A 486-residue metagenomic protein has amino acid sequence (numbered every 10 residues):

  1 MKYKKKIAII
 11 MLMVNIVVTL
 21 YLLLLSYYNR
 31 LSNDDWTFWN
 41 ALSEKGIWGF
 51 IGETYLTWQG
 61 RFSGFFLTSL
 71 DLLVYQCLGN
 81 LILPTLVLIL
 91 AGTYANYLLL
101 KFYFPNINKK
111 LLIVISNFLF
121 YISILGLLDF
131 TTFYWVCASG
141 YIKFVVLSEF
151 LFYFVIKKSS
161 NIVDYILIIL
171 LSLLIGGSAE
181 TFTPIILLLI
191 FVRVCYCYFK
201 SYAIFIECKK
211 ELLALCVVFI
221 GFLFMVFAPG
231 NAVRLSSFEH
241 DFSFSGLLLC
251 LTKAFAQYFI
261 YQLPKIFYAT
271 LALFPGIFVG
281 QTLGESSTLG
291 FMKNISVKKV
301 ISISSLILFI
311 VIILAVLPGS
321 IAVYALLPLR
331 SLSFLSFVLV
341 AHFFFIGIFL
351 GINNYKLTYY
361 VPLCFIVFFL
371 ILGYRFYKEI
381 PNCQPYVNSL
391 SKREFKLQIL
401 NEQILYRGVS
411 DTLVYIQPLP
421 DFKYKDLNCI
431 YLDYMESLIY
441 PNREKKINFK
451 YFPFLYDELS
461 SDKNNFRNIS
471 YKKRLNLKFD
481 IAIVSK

Functional and structural regions predicted by a protein language model:
K2-Y3, L100-L111, K158-V163, Y198-K209 (+2 more regions): Membrane-interface helix-boundary motifs at transmembrane edges
K4-W58, T68, L72-L112, E207 (+2 more regions): Intrinsically disordered, polar/acidic, low-complexity terminal segments
K6-Y21, I113-F120, I169-L170, L213-I220 (+1 more regions): Alpha-helical transmembrane segments
L23-L86, W135, L173, E180-S331: Transmembrane catalytic cores of multi-pass membrane glycosyltransferases and polysaccharide-assembly enzymes
D34, L111-I156, A179, I313-I348: Membrane-interface micro-motifs in multi-pass membrane enzymes
A91-Y103, L147-S159, L174, L187-C195 (+3 more regions): Transmembrane alpha-helical segments
F154-L174, L212-L213: Short hydrophobic alpha-helices at membrane interfaces in multi-pass membrane enzymes
D164-I166, L215, N294-S305, L350-F376: Signature aromatic-anchored transmembrane alpha helix within multi-pass, membrane-resident enzymes that catalyze glycan
